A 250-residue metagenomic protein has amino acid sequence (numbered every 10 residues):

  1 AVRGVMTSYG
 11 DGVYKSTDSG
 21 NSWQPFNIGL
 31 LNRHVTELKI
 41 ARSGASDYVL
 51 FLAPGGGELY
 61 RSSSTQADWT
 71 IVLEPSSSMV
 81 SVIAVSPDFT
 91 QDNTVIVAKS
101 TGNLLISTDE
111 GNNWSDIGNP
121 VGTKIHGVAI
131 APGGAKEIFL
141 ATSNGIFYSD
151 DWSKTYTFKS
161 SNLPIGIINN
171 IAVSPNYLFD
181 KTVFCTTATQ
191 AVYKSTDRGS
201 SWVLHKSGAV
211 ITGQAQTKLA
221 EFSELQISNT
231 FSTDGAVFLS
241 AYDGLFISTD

Functional and structural regions predicted by a protein language model:
A1-D250: Extracellular glycan-interacting surfaces
